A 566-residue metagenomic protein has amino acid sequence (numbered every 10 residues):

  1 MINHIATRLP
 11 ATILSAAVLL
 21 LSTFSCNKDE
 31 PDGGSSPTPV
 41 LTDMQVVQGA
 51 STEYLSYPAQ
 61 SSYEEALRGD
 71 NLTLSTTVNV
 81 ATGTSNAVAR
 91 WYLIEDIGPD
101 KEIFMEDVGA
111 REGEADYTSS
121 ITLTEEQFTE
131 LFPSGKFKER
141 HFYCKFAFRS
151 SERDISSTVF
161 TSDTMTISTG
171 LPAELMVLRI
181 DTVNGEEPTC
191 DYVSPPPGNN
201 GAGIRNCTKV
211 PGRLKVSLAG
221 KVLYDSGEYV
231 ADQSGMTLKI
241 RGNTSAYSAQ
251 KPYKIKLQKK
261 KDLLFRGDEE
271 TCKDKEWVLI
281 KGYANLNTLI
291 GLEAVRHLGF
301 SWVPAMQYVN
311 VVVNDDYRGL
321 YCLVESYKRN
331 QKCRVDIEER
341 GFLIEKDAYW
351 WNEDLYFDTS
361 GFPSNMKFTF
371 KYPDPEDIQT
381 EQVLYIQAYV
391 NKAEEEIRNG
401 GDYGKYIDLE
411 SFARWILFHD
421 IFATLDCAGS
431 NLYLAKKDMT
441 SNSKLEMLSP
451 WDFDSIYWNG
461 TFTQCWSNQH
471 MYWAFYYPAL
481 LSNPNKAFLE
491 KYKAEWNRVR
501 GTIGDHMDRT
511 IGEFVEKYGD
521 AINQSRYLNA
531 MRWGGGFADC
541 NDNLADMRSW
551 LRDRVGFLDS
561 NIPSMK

Functional and structural regions predicted by a protein language model:
V18-G49, I155, T161-T164, S168-L171: Bacterial Sec-dependent N-terminal signal peptides
E53-D70: Short, solvent-exposed loop/linker segments at the N-terminal edge of repeated beta-sheet extracellular domains
T82-A89: Solvent-exposed loop segments of extracellular immunoglobulin-like
R90-E95: Conserved aromatic beta-strand anchor motif in extracellular beta-sandwich/beta-rich domains
I97-T129: Surface-exposed, flexible coil segments in extracellular/virion-facing regions
T169-L286, I290: Conserved NTP-binding catalytic cores of kinases and kinase-like/nucleotidyltransferase enzymes across multiple kinase
E186-P188, A202, S234, T244 (+4 more regions): Middle-to-C-terminal accessory/interaction subdomains
K256-D262, C272-G282, L286, G299-P304 (+2 more regions): Internal "kinase-insert"/substrate-recognition segments embedded within catalytic cores of ATP-dependent enzymes
